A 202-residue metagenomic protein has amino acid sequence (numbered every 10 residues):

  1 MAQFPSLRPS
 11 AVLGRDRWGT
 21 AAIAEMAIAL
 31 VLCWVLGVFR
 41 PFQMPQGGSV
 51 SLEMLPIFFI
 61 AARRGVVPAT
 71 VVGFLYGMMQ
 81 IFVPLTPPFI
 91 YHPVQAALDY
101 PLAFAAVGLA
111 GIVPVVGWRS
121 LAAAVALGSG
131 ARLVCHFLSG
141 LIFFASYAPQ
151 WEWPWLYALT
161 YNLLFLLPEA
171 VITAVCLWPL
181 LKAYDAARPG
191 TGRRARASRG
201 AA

Functional and structural regions predicted by a protein language model:
M1-L30, P154-A202: Alpha-helical transmembrane segments and their cytosolic interface
A2-R63, V67-P68: Hydrophobic transmembrane alpha-helices
I23-I28, L55, V66-F74, P93-A97 (+5 more regions): Hydrophobic alpha-helical transmembrane segments
L30-W34, Y76-G77, S129-L133: Residue-level recognition of pore/gate-forming positions within transmembrane alpha-helices of multi-pass
W34-S49, L75-G111, F144-A148: Interfacial aromatic-anchored transmembrane helix boundaries in multi-pass membrane proteins
I60-A61, A110, P114: Helix-capping/transition residues at the boundaries of transmembrane alpha-helices and the short helical linkers
V72, L102-V107, C135-F143, I172-L177: Alpha-helical transmembrane segments and their lipid-water interface positions in multi-pass membrane proteins
P114-V134, G192-A202: Internal alpha-helical transmembrane segments of multi-pass membrane proteins
